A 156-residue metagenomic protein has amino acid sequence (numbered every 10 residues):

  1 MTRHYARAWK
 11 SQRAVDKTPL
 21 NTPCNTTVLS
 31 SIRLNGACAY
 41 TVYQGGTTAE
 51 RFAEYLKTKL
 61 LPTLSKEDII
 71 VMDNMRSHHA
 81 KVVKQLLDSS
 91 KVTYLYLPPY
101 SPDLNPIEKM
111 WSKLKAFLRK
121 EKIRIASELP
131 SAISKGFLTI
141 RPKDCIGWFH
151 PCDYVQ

Functional and structural regions predicted by a protein language model:
M1-K57, D153: Extended, low-complexity cationic-aromatic segments
Q12-L20, S90-P106: RNase H-like polynucleotidyl transferase catalytic core
R51-I69: Short, basic/hydrophobic alpha-helical segments
K66-H78, N105: Acidic/histidine-rich, metal-coordinating catalytic segments
D68-M72, Y96-P98, H150: Short beta-strand segments
V82-K91: Catalytic-core regions built around general acid/base machinery
I107-Q156: C-terminal anion-handling pockets and recognition modules
